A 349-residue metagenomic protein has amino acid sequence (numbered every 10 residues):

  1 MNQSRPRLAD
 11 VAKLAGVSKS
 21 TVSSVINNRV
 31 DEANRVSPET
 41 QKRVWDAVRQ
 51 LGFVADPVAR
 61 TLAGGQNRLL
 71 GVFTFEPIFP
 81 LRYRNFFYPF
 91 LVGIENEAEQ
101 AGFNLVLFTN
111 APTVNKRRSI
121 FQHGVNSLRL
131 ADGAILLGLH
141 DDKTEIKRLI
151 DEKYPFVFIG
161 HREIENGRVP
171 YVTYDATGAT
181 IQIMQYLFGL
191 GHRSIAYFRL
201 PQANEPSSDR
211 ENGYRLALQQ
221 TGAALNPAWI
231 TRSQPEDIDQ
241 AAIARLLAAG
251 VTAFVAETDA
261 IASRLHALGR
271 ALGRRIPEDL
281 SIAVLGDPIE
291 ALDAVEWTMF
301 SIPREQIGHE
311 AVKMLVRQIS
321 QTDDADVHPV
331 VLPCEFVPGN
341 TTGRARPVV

Functional and structural regions predicted by a protein language model:
M1-G65: N-terminal helix-turn-helix DNA-binding module of bacterial transcription factors
M1-Q3, R7, G65, L69-Q185 (+3 more regions): Alpha-helical recognition/docking segments in bacterial nutrient-uptake and carbohydrate-utilization systems
R43, N85-Q100, A179-I183, E205-A224 (+3 more regions): Short, solvent-exposed amphipathic alpha-helices that sit in or adjacent to ligand/effector-binding or catalytic
E99-N110, Y197, R215-E236: Short beta-strand elements in bilobed, periplasmic/extracellular small-molecule ligand-binding domains
I181-A223, D324-T342: An alpha-beta-alpha
R193-S194, L225-W229, R274-S281: Short acidic capping loops at alpha-helix termini that bridge into adjacent secondary structure
Q240-V349: Flexible loop/turn connectors
